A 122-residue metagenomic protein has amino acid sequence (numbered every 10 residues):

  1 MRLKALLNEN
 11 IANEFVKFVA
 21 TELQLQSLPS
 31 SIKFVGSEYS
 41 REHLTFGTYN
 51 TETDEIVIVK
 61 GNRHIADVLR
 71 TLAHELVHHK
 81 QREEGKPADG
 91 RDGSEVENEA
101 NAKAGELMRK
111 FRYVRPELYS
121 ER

Functional and structural regions predicted by a protein language model:
M1-L7, K80: N-terminal low-structure segments adjacent to metalloprotease catalytic domains across cellular compartments
A5-K60, R112, E117: Auxiliary, metal-adjacent structural segments of Zn-dependent hydrolase domains
N8, A12, L69, V96: Hydrophobic (often cysteine-bearing) scaffold residues that line and stabilize catalytic clefts of nucleotide/cofactor
E55-L72, G90-D92: Short pre-active-site segment immediately N-terminal to the catalytic Zn-binding motif
R70-E83: Active-site recognition of the HExxH zinc-binding catalytic motif
R82-R91: Substrate-binding clefts and substrate-entry loops adjacent to catalytic sites of polymer-processing enzymes acting on
G90-R122: Post-HExxH zinc-binding segment in Zn-dependent metallohydrolases
